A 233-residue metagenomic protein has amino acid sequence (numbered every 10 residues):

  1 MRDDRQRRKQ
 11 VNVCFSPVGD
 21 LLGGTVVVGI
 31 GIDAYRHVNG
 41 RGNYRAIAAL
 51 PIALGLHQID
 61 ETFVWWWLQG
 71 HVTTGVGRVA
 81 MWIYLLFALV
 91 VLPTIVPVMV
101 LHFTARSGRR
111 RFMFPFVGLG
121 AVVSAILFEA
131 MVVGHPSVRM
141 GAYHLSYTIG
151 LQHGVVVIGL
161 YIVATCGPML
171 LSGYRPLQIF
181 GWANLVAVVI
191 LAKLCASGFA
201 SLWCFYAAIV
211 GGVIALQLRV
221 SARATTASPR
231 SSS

Functional and structural regions predicted by a protein language model:
R7-G29: Hydrophobic transmembrane alpha-helical segments in integral membrane proteins
S16-G24, M81-L92, T148-L160, C204-I209: Alpha-helical transmembrane segments of polytopic membrane proteins
T25-G31, Y161-P168, N184-A192: Hydrophobic, membrane-inserted alpha-helices
G29-R36, D60-F116: Internal transmembrane alpha-helix with an interfacial aromatic "cap," most often the third helix
R41-P51, F112-P115, G173-W182: Membrane-interfacial loop-to-transmembrane alpha-helix junctions, especially the N-terminal start
A53-D60, G120-E129, A183-A196: Aromatic-anchored segments of alpha-helical transmembrane domains
V90-L92, M99-A164: Membrane-proximal helix-loop-helix units in multi-pass membrane proteins
R175-S232: C-terminal transmembrane-bundle signature of multipass membrane proteins, characterized by strong activation on
